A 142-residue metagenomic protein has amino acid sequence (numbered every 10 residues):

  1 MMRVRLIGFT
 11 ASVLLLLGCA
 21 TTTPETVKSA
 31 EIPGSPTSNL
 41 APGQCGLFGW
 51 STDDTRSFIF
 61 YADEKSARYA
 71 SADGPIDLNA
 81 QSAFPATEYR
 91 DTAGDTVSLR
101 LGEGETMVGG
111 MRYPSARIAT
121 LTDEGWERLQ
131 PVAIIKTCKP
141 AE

Functional and structural regions predicted by a protein language model:
M1-F9: Bacterial N-terminal signal peptides that target proteins for export
L16-G18: C-terminal motif of bacterial Sec signal peptides marking the signal peptidase cleavage site
T21-E142: Cysteine-centric segments in proteins
